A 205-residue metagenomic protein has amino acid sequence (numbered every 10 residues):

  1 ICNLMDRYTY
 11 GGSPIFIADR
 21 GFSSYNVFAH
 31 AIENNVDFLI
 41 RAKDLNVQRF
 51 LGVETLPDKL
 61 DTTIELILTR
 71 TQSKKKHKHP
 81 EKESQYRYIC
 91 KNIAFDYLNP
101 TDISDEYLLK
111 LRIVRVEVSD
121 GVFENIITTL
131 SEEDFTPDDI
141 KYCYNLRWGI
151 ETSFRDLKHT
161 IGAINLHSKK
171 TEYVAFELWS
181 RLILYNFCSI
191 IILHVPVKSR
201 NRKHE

Functional and structural regions predicted by a protein language model:
I1-E205: Single, function-defining residue in the core of a domain
